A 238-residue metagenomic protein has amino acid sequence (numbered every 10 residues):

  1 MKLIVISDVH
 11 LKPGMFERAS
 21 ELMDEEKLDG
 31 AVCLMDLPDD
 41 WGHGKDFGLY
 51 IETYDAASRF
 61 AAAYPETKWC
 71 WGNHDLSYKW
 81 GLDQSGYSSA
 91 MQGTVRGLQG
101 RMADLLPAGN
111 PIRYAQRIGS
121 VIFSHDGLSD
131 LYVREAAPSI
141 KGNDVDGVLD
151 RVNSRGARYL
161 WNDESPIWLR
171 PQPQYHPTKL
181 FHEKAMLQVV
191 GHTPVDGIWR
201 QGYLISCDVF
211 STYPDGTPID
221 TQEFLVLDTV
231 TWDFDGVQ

Functional and structural regions predicted by a protein language model:
M1-I4, Q116-F123, Q201-Y203: Beta-strand-turn-beta hairpins that frame and shape the catalytic cleft of phosphate-ester-processing enzymes
M1-L3, P65-K68, M186-L187: Short active-site oxyanion
V5-I6, W71, F123-S124, V190 (+1 more regions): Short hydrophobic beta-strand that contains or immediately precedes a catalytic carboxylate
I6, L11-Q99: Core catalytic region of metal-dependent phosphoesterases/phosphodiesterases, especially metallo-beta-lactamase-like
H10-E17, D39-G42, H74-G81, Q116 (+4 more regions): Active-site environment of divalent metal-dependent phosphoester hydrolases
D24-K27, A62-A63, R117, K179-K184 (+1 more regions): Flexible, charged surface loops at secondary-structure boundaries
A90-A108, I112-L180: Active-site-proximal loop/helix segment associated with metal-binding centers of metalloenzymes
Q172-D235: Conserved beta-sheet core of the metallophosphoesterase superfamily
